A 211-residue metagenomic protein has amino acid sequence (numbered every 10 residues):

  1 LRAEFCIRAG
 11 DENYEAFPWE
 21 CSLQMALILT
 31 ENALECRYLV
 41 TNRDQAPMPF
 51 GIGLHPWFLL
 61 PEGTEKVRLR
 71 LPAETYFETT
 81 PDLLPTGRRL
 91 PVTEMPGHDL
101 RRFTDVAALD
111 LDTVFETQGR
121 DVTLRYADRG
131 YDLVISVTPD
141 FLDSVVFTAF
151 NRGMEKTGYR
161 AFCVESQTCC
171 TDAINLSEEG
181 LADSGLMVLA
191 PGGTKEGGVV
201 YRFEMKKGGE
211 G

Functional and structural regions predicted by a protein language model:
L1-E31: Extended, loop-rich substrate-binding clefts of extracytoplasmic carbohydrate-active enzymes
Q24-A26, S184-L189: Beta-strand-rich interaction surfaces with strong enrichment in secreted/lumenal proteins
Y38, M187-M205: Short Pro-Gly-centered flexible turn/kink motifs
Y38-D44: Asparagine-centered strand-capping/turn motif at beta-strand->loop junctions
D44-Q45, M205: Short, acidic/polar linear motifs in exposed loop/turn regions
P47, L60-D140: Active-site/ligand-binding surface loops and adjacent short beta/alpha elements that line catalytic pockets across
G51-L59: Histidine-centered catalytic micro-motifs
D105-A182: Acidic/His-leaning functional-site neighborhoods
